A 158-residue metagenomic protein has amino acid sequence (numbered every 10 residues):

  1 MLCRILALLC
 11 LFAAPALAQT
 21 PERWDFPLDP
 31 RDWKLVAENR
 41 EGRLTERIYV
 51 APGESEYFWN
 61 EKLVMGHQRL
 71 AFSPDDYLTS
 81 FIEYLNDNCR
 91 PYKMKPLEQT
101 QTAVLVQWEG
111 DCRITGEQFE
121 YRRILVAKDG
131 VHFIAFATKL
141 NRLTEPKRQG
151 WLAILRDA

Functional and structural regions predicted by a protein language model:
M1-L8: Sec-dependent signal peptide recognition, specifically the positively charged N-region followed immediately by
A14-A18: Sec/Tat signal peptide C-region and signal peptidase I cleavage site
P21-A37, S80-L85: Amphipathic alpha-helical segments
D29-A71: Secretory pathway targeting signatures of secreted, lumenal, and periplasmic proteins
R31-D32, V126-H132: Short, solvent-exposed coil/turn segments at beta-strand boundaries
G66-K93: Short, solvent-exposed recognition patches
Y84-L125: Signature of long, low-cysteine stretches enriched in small and polar/charged residues
F133-A158: Surface-exposed amphipathic alpha-helical segments
